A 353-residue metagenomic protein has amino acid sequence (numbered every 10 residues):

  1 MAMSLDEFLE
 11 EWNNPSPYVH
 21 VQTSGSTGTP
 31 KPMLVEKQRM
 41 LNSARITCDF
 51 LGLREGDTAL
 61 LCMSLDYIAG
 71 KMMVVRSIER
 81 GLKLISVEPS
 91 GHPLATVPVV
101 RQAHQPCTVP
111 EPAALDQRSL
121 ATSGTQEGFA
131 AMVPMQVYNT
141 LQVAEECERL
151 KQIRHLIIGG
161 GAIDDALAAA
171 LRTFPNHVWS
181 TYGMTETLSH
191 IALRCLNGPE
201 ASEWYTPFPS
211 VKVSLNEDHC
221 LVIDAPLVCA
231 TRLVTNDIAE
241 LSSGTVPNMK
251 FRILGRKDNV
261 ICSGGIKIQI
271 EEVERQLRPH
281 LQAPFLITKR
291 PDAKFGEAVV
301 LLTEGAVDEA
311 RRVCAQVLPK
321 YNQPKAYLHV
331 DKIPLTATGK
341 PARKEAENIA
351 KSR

Functional and structural regions predicted by a protein language model:
L5-Q22: Conserved pre-ATP/AMP-binding loop-to-beta segment of ANL
Y18-R45, G52: Conserved AMP-binding A3 loop
E36-N42, T58-N139: AMP-binding/adenylate-forming
V143-G198: Gly/Ser/Thr-rich phosphate-binding loop
N176-D218, V228-R232: Conserved ATP-binding loop and adjacent catalytic segment of the adenylate-forming AMP-binding
K212-E240, M249-R252, E304: AMP-binding/adenylate-forming core of the ANL superfamily
N236-N322: AMP-binding/adenylate-forming catalytic core of the ANL superfamily
V300-L302, V313-R353: Conserved C-terminal "lid"/linker of ANL adenylate-forming enzymes
